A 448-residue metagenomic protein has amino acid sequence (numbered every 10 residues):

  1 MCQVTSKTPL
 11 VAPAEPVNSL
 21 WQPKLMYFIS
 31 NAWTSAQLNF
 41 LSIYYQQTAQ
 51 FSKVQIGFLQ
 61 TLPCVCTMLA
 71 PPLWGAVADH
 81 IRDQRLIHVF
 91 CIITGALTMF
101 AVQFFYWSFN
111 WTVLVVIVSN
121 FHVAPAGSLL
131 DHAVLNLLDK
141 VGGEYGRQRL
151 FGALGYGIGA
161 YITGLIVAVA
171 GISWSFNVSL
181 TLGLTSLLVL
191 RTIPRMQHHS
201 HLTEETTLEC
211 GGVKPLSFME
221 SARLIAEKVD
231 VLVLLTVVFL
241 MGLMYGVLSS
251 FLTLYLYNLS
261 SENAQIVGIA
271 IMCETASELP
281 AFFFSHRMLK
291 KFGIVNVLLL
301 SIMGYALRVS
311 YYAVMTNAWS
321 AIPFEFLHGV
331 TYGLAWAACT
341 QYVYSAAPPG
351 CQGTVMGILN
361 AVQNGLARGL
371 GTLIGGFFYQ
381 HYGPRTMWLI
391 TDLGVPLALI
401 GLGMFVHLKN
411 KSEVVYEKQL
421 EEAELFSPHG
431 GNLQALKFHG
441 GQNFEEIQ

Functional and structural regions predicted by a protein language model:
T5-N18, P194-T236, E422-F438: Juxtamembrane intracellular "pre-TM" segments in multi-pass secondary transporters
P9-C64, D230-V238, G242-A270: Helix-loop boundary and gating motifs at the non-cytosolic
F28, T98-M99, F105-L129, A133 (+2 more regions): Hydrophobic core of transmembrane alpha-helices in multi-pass small-molecule transporters, especially MFS/SLC-type
L41, V123-D139, L334-P348: Intracellular juxtamembrane helix-capping segments at the cytosolic ends of symmetry-related transmembrane helices
L69-D83, V167-A168, P280-I294, Y379-Q380: Helix-to-loop junctions at the C-terminal end of transmembrane segments in multipass secondary transporters
L69-F109: Conserved MFS/SLC helix-loop-helix module at the cytosolic interface between two early adjacent transmembrane helices
I93-W107, M303-T316, G403: C-terminal ends and interior cores of transmembrane alpha-helices in multi-pass membrane transporters/permeases
S175-T192, T386-V406: Symmetry-related core transmembrane helices of the 12-TM Major Facilitator Superfamily/SLC fold
